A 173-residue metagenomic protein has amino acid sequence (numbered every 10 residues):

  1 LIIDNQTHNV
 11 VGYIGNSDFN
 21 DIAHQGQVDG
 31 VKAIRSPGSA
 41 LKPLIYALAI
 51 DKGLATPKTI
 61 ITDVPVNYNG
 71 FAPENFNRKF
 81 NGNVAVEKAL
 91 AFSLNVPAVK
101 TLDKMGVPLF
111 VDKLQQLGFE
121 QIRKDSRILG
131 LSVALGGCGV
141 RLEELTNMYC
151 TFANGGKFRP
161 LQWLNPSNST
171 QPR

Functional and structural regions predicted by a protein language model:
L1-A23, K113-L117: A short, well-structured edge-of-sheet supersecondary motif
N5, N20-D21, I50-T59, E120-R123 (+1 more regions): Secondary-structure transition/capping motifs at alpha-helix termini and the adjoining loop/turn into the next element
N5, N9, A40-L41, T56 (+7 more regions): Extracytoplasmic
H8, V31-I61, A89, M148-F152: Active-site SXXK
F19-A33: A short, polar/charged loop-to-alpha-helix boundary motif
A55-F110, F158, S169-R173: Conserved catalytic neighborhood of penicillin-recognizing serine enzymes
M105-R123: Short, charged, amphipathic alpha-helices and their helix-cap/turn boundaries
F119-R173: Active-site-proximal helix/loop microenvironment of the serine DD-peptidase/beta-lactamase transpeptidase fold
